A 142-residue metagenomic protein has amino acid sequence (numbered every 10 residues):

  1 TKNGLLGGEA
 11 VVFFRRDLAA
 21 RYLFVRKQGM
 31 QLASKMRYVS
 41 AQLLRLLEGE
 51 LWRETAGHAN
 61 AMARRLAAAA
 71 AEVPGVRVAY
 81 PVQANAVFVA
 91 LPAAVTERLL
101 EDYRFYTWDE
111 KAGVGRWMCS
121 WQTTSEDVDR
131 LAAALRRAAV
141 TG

Functional and structural regions predicted by a protein language model:
T1-A86: Active-site C-terminal subdomain of aminotransferase-like
E50, A139-G142: A general structural signal marking secondary-structure boundaries and capping sites
R64-V140: Conserved C-terminal alpha-helix-loop-beta "cap" of PLP-dependent enzymes that closes/shapes the active-site mouth
